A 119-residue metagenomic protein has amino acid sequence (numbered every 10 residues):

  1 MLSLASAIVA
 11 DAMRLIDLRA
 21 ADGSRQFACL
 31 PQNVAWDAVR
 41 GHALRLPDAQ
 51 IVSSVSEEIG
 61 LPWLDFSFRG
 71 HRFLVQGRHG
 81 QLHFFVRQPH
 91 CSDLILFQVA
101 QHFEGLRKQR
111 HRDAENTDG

Functional and structural regions predicted by a protein language model:
L2-I59: Negatively charged, low-complexity tracts enriched in Asp/Glu with abundant Ser/Thr
L15, L61-W63, R72: Short, acidic/polar N-cap/turn motifs at the starts of alpha helices
R45-Q50, H102-R110: A common structural junction motif
S56-F68: Ser/Thr-rich, low-complexity intrinsically disordered terminal regions
D65-E104: Short, compact, well-ordered microdomains
R112-D118: Short, low-complexity, charge-dense intrinsically disordered segments
